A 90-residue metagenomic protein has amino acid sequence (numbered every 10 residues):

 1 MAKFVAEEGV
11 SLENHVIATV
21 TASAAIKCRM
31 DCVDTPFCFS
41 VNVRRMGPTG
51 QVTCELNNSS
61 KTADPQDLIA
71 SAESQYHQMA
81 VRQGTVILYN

Functional and structural regions predicted by a protein language model:
M1-N90: Extracellular disulfide-rich cysteine clusters
